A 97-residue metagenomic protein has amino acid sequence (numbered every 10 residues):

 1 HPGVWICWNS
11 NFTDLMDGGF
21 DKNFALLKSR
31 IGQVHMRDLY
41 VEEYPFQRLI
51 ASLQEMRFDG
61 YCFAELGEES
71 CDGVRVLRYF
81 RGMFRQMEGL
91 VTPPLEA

Functional and structural regions predicted by a protein language model:
H1-A97: Histidine-acidic metal/acid-base catalytic patches
